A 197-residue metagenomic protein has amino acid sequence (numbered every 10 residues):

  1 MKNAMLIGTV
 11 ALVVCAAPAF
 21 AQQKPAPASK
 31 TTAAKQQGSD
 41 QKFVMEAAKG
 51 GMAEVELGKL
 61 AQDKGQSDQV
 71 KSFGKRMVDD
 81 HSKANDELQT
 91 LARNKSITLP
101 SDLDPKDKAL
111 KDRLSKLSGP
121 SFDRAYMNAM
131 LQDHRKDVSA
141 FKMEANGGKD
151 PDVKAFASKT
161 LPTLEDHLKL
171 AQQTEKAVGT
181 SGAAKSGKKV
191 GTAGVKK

Functional and structural regions predicted by a protein language model:
K2-K197: His/Met- and acidic-residue-enriched segments that coordinate or traffic transition-metal cofactors and support
